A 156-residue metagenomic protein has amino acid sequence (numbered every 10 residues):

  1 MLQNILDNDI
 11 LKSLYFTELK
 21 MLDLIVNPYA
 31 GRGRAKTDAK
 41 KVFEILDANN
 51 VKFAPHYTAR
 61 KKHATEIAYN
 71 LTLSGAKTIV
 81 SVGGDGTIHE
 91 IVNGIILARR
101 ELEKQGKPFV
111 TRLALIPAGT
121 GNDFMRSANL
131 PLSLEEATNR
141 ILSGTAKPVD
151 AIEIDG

Functional and structural regions predicted by a protein language model:
L2-S81, N93-A98: ATP/NTP phosphate-donor binding region
P28, V82-G84, I116-A118: Glycine-rich beta-strand-to-loop/alpha-helix junction loops that act as flexible
A30, I88, T120: Short, glycine/acidic-enriched loop or turn micro-motifs at the edges of active sites
N49, L73, I96-G156: Catalytic core of DAGKc-family lipid kinases
T58, V80-G83, A137, E153: Proline- and acidic/polar-enriched loop/turn elements at helix boundaries
A64, G86-I91, D123-F124, V149: Short glycine/serine/threonine-rich phosphate/pyrophosphate-binding segments that cradle anionic phosphate groups
V82, H89-E90, S143: Structural signature of FAD isoalloxazine-binding scaffolds in flavoprotein oxidoreductases
